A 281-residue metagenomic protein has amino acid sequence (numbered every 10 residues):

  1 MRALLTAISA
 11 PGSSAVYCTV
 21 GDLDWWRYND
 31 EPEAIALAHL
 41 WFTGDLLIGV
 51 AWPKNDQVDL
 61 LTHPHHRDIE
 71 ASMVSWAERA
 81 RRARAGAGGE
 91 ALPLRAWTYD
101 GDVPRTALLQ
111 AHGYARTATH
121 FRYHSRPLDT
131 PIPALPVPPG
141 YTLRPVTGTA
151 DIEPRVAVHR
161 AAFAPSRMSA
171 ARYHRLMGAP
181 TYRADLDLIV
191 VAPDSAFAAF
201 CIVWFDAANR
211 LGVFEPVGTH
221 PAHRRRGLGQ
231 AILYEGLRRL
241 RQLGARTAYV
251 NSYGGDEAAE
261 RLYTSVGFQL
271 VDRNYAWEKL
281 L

Functional and structural regions predicted by a protein language model:
M1-L23, A134-M168, A196: Short amphipathic alpha-helix that is part of the acyltransferase structural core
L5-A87, R95-T98, P193, A198-L211 (+1 more regions): Conserved donor-binding loop and adjoining core beta-sheet/short helix segment in diverse acyl/aminoacyl transferases
L47, K54-P139, Y275-K279: Acyl-donor-binding surface of acyltransferase catalytic domains
R67-A83, T219-P221, R225-Q242, T247 (+1 more regions): Conserved acetyl-CoA-binding loop-helix of GNAT-fold acetyltransferases
L94-W97, F214, A248-S252: Conserved hydrophobic beta-strand within the GNAT/NAT acetyltransferase core sheet that lines the active-site cleft
R105, L109, Y263, F268: Conserved active-site tyrosine of GNAT-family acetyltransferases
A162-A208, V217, P221, Q230: Phosphate-binding active sites in nucleotide-utilizing proteins
Y173, L233, D256-A259, E278-L281: Short glycine/proline-centered loop/turn elements that form peptide/ligand docking sites
